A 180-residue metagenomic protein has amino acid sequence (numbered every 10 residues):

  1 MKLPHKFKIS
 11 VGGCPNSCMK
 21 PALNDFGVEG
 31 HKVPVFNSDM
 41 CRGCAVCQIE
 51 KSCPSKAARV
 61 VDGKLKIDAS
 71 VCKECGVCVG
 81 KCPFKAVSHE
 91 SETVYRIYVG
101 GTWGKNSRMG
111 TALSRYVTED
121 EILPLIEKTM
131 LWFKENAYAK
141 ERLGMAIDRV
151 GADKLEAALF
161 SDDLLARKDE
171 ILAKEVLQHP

Functional and structural regions predicted by a protein language model:
M1-F7, V61, E135-R149, L165-A173 (+1 more regions): Flexible, glycine/charged-enriched surface loops at secondary-structure junctions
K2-P34, A152-K154, L159-F160: A gly/ser-rich beta-alpha-beta helix-loop segment of oxidoreductase catalytic cores
L3-K6, N24-G80, A86-V94, N106 (+1 more regions): Ferredoxin-like iron-sulfur electron-transfer modules
S10, I49, E74, C78 (+5 more regions): General structural feature for long, well-ordered alpha-helical segments within catalytic domains of soluble enzymes
S52-C53, K81, K128, W132-E135 (+1 more regions): Generic non-transmembrane alpha-helical segments
H89-E90, T102, T111-Y116, L143-A158 (+1 more regions): Accessory RNA-recognition modules of RNA-modification enzymes
T93, T102-Y138: A hydrophobic, small-residue-rich beta->alpha segment in the mid-to-C-terminal subdomain of diverse proteins
